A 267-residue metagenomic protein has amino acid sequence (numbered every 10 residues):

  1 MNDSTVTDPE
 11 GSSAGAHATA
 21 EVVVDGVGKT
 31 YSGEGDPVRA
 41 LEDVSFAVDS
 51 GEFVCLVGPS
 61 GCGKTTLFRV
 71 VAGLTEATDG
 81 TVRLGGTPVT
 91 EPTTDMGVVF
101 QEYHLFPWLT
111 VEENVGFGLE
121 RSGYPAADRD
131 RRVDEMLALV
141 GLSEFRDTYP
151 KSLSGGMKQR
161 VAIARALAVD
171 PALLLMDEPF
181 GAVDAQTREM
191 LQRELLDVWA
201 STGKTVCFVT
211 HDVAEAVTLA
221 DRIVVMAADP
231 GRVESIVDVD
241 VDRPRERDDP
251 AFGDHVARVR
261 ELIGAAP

Functional and structural regions predicted by a protein language model:
S13-V24, T30-D43: A short, flexible loop at the N-terminus of ABC-type nucleotide-binding domains that lies
V57-P59: The feature captures the beta-strand-to-loop junction immediately N-terminal to the Walker
A72: Helix-to-loop junction immediately C-terminal to a conserved catalytic motif
G80-P92: Conserved ABC transporter NBD signature motif
L109-F117: Short coil-to-helix segment of the ABC ATPase nucleotide-binding domain corresponding to the Q-loop/switch region
G116, E120, A126-F145, D197: Conserved ABC ATPase "signature" region
T148-K151, V169: Conserved signature/switch motifs of ABC ATPase nucleotide-binding domains
